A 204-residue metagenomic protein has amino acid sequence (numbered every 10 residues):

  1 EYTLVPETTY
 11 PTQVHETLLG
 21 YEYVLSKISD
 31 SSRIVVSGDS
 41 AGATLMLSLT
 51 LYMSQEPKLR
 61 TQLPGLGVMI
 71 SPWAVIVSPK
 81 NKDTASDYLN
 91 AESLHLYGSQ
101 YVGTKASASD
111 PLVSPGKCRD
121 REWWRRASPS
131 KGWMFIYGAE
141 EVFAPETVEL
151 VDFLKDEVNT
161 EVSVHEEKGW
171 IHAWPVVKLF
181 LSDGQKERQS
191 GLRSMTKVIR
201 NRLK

Functional and structural regions predicted by a protein language model:
E1, G38, S71: Conserved acidic E/D residue at the C-terminus of a beta-strand in Rossmann-like folds
E1-R33, D183: Catalytic nucleophile-loop/oxyanion-hole region of alpha/beta-hydrolase and closely related hydrolase-like folds
E7, P11, A43, A144: Loop/helix-junction capping segments adjacent to catalytic residues or to phosphate/diphosphate-binding pockets
K27-I34, L47-K204: Alpha/beta hydrolase fold serine-hydrolase catalytic domain that processes acyl esters and thioesters
G38, G42, M46: Gly/Ala-rich beta-loop-alpha elbow adjacent to hydrolase catalytic centers
